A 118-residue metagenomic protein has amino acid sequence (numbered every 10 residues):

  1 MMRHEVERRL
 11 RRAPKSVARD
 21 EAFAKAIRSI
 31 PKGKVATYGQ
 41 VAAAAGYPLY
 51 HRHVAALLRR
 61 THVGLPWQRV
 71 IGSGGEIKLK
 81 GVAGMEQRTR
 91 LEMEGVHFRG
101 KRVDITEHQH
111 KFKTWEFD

Functional and structural regions predicted by a protein language model:
M2-D118: Nucleic acid-binding interface residues in structured DNA/RNA-binding domains, emphasizing the DNA-engaging scaffolds
